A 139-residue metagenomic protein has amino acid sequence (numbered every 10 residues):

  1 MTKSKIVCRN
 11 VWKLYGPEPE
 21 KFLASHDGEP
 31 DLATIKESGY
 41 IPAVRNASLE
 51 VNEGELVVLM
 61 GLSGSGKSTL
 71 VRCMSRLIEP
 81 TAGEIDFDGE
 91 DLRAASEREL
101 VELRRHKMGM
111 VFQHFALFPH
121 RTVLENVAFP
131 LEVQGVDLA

Functional and structural regions predicted by a protein language model:
M1-Y40: ABC-family P-loop ATPase nucleotide-binding domain
T34-I41, L92-G109, V133, L138: ABC ATPase NBD coupling module
M60-L62: The feature captures the beta-strand-to-loop junction immediately N-terminal to the Walker
S75: Helix-to-loop junction immediately C-terminal to a conserved catalytic motif
G83-D91: Conserved ABC transporter NBD signature motif
L124-E132: Short helical segment in ABC ATPase nucleotide-binding domains corresponding to the A-loop/adjacent helical element
